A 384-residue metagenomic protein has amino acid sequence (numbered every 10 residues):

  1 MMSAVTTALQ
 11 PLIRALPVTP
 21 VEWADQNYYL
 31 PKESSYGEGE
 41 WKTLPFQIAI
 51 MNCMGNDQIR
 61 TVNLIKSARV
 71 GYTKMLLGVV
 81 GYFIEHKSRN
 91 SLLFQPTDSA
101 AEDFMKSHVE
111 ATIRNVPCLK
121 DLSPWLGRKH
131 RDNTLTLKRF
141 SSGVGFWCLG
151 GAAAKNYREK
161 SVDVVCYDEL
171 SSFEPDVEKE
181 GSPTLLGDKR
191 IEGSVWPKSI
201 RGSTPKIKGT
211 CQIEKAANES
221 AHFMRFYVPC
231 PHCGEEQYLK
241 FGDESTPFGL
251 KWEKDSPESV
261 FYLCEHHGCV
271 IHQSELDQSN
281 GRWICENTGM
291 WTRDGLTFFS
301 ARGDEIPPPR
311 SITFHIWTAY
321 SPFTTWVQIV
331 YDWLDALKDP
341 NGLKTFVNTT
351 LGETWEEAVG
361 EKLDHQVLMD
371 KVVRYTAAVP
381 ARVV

Functional and structural regions predicted by a protein language model:
M2-V384: Phosphate/NTP-binding elements of NTP-utilizing enzymes
